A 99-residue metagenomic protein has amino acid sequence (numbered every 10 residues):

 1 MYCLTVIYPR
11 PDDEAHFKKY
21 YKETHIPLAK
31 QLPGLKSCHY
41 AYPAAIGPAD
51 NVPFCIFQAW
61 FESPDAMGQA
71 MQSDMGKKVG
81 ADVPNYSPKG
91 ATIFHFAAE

Functional and structural regions predicted by a protein language model:
M1-E99: Macromolecular interaction modules
